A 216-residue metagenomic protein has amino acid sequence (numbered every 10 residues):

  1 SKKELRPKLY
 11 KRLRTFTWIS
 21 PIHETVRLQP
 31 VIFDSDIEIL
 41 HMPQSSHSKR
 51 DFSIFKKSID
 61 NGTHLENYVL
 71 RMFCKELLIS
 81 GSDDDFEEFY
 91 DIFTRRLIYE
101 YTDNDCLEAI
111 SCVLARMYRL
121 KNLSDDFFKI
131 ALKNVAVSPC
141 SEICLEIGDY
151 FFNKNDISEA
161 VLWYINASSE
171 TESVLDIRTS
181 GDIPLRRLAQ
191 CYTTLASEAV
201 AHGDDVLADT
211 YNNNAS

Functional and structural regions predicted by a protein language model:
S1-E87: Catalytic-site signature of metal-activated, phosphate-bearing donor transferases, centered on the GT-A/GT-A-like
D51, D85-F89, F127, A160 (+2 more regions): Single-residue signature of alpha-solenoid repeat helices
K56, D60, E87-T94, K129-L132 (+3 more regions): Alpha-solenoid helical repeat scaffolds
N61, I92-Y99, V137, E170 (+2 more regions): Residue position in alpha-helical solenoids
T63-L70, Y101-C112, S138-C144, S180-Q190: Generic helix N-cap/helix-start motif at coil->alpha-helix transitions
K75, A115-R116, D149, Q190 (+1 more regions): Residue-level recognition of tetratricopeptide repeat
S80, M117-K121, K154, L195 (+1 more regions): Structural motif corresponding to the intra-repeat A-B loop/turn of tetratricopeptide repeats
C191-S216: Terminal, low-structured helical/coil segments at or just beyond the last alpha-helical repeat
